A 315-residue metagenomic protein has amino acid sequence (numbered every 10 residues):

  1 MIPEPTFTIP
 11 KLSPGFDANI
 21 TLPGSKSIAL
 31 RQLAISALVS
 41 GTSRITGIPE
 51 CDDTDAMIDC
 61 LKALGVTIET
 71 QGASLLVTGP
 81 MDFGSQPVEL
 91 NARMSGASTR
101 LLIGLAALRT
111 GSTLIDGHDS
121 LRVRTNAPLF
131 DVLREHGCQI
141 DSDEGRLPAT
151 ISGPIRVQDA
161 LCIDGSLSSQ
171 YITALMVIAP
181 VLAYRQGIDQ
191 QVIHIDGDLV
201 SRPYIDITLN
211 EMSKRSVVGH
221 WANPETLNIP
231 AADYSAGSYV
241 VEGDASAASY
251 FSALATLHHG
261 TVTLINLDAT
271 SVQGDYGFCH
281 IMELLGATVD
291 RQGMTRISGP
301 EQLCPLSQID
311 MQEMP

Functional and structural regions predicted by a protein language model:
M1-P315: Structural preference for solvent-exposed beta-strand-turn elements and adjacent flexible terminal/loop segments within
